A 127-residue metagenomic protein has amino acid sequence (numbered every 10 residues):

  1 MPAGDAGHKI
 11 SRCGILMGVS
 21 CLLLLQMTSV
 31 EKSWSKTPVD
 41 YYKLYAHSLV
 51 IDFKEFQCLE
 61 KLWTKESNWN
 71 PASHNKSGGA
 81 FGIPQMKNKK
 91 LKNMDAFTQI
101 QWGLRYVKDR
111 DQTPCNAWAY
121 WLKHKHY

Functional and structural regions predicted by a protein language model:
M1-Y41: N-terminal secretory targeting signals
D5, D40, D52, D95 (+1 more regions): Acidic-enriched, low-complexity/disordered segments with a strong bias for Aspartate over Glutamate
R12, C21-L24, E60-W69: Phosphate-binding glycine-rich loops and adjacent basic patches that engage nucleotide phosphates, nucleic-acid
M27, F56, D111-P114: Intrinsically disordered, low-complexity regions enriched in Ser/Pro/Gly/Gln/His and often acidic
S29-N68: Export/targeting segments at the very N-terminus of extracytoplasmic proteins
K61, N75-Y127: Catalytic and binding regions of secreted/periplasmic enzymes and modules that target cell-wall glycans
P71-S73: Major-groove DNA-recognition helix of helix-turn-helix-type DNA-binding domains
